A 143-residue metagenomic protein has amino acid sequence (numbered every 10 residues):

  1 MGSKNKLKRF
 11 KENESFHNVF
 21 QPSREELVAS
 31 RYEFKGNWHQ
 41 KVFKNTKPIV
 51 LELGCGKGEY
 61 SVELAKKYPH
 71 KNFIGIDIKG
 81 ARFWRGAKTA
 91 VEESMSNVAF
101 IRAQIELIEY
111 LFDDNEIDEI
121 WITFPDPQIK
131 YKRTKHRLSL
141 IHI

Functional and structural regions predicted by a protein language model:
M1-I49, E59-K66: S-adenosyl-L-methionine
G54-G56: Class I SAM-dependent methyltransferase "Motif I" SAM/SAH-binding loop
K71-I74: Short beta-strand element of Class I
K79: Conserved SAM/SAH-binding beta-strand->alpha-helix loop
R82: Conserved short alpha-helix immediately C-terminal to the canonical SAM/SAH-binding motif I of Rossmann-like
A87-D114: S-adenosyl-L-methionine
I117-T134: A short SAM/SAH-binding and catalytic strip from SAM-dependent methyltransferases
I141-I143: Conserved small/polar residues in nucleotide/adenosyl-binding loops
